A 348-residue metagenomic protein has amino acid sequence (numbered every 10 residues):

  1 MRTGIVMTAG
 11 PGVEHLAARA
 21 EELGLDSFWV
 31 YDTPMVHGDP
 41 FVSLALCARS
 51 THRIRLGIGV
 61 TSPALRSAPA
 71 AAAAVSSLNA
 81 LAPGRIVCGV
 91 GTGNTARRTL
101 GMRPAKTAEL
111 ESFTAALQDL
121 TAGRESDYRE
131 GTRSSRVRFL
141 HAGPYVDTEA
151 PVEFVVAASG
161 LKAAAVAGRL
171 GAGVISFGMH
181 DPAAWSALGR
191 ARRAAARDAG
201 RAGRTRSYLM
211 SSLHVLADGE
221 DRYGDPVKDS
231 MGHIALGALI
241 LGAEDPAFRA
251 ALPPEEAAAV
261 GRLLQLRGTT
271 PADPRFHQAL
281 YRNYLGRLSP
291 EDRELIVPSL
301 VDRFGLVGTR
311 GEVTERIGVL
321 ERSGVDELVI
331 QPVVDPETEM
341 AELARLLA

Functional and structural regions predicted by a protein language model:
M1-G59, V152, V333: N-terminal beta1-alpha1-beta2 module of alpha/beta enzyme domains
M1-P11, T61-P69, T148-S159, L213-L216 (+1 more regions): Active-site mouth loops of central-metabolism enzymes
T3-M7, F28-V30, L56-G59, I86-V90 (+4 more regions): Hydrophobic faces of well-ordered beta-strands that scaffold small-molecule active sites in alpha/beta enzyme cores
M7-P11, D32-D39, P63-P69, D181-W185 (+3 more regions): Acidic-and-aromatic substrate-binding clefts and catalytic sites of carbohydrate-active enzymes
A9-A20, A74, A158-V166, T309-V319: Short, acidic/polar
G24, C47, L78, L117 (+4 more regions): Conserved, mostly hydrophobic/aromatic
A64-S76, P104: Glycine-rich anion/phosphate-binding loops
R103-P144, S186, R190, A194-V319: An alpha-helical appendage that flanks or caps ligand/catalytic pockets
